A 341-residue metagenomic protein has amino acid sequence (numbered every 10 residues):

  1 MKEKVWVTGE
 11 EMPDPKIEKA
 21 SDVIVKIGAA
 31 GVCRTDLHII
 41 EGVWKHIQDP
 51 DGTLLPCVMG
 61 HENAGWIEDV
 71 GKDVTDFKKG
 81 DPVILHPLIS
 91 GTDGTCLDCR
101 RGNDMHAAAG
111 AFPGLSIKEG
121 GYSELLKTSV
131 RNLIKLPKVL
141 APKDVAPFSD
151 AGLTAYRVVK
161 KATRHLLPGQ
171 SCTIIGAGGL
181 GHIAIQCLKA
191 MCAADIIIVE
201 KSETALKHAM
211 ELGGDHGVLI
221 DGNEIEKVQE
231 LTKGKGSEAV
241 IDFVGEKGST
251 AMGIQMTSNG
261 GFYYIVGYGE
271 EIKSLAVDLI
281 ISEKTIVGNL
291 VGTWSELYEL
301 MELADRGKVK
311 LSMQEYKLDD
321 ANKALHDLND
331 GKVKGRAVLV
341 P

Functional and structural regions predicted by a protein language model:
P13-G31, K45-L97, P137-L140: Glycine-rich beta-strand-centered segment in the early N-terminal region that forms part of a ligand/cofactor-binding
I84, E238-I241: N-terminal Rossmann-like NAD(P) cofactor-binding module of classical short-chain dehydrogenase/reductase
P87-I134: Cysteine-cluster motifs in flexible loop/terminal segments that predominantly coordinate metals
R131-L133, K138-G222, E226-K227: Mid-domain Rossmann-like dinucleotide-binding core that forms the NAD(H)/NADP(H) cofactor-binding site
I198, E203, A239, A251-Q255 (+1 more regions): C-terminal hydrophobic helical "lid"/dimerization subdomain of Rossmann-like NAD(P)H-dependent oxidoreductases
M210, V244-S312, P341: Glycine-rich phosphate-binding loop and adjacent beta-alpha segment of Rossmann(oid) nucleotide-cofactor-binding
